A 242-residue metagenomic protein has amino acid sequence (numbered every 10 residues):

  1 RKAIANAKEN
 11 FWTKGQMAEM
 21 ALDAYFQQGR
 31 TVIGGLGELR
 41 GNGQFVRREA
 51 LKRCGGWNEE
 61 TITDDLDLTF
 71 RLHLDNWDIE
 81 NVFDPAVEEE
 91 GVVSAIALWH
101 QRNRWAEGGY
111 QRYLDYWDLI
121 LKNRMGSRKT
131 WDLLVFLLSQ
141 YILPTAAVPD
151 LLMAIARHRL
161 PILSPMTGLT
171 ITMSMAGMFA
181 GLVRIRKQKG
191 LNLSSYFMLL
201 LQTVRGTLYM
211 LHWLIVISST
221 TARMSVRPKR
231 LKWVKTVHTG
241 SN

Functional and structural regions predicted by a protein language model:
R1-I62, W99, N103-L114: Long helical/loop segments within the catalytic core of UDP-sugar-dependent glycosyltransferases, especially the large
M17, V93-A97, S194, M198: Transmembrane helical bundle of ABC transporter permease
G34, E60, T69-E88: Catalytic donor-sugar/metal-binding loop of nucleotide-sugar-dependent glycosyltransferases
G41, N81-V82, E88-H100: Catalytic cores of eukaryotic secretory-pathway lumenal/extracellular enzymes that build and remodel glycoconjugates
L68-T69, L98: Short, hydrophobic alpha-helical packing/hinge segments within bilobed ligand-binding/sensory domains
W99-Y141, P149: Active-site-adjacent helix/loop segment of glycosyltransferases that harbors family-specific signature motifs
Q101, W105-L114, S195-G240: Membrane-proximal soluble regions of multi-pass membrane proteins
V135-R223: Membrane-embedded multi-pass helical conduit in multi-pass membrane proteins, especially envelope-biosynthetic
